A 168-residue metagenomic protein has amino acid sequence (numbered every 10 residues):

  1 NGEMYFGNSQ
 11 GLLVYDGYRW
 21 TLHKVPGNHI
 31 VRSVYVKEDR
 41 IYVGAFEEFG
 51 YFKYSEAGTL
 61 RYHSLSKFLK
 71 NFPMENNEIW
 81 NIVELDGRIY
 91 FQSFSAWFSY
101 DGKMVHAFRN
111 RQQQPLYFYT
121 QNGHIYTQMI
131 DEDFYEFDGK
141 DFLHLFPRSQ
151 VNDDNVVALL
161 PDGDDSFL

Functional and structural regions predicted by a protein language model:
N1-L168: Carboxylate-rich, polar loop motifs that coordinate divalent cations or form catalytic acidic clusters
